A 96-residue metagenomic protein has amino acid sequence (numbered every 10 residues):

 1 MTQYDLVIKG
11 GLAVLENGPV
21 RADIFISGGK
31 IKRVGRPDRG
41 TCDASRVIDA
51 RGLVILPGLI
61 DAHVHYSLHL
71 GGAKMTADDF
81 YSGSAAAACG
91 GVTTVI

Functional and structural regions predicted by a protein language model:
M1-P57, G72: Histidine-rich, glycine-flanked metal-binding segment
A50-I96: Metal-associated gating/positioning segment near the N- to mid-region
